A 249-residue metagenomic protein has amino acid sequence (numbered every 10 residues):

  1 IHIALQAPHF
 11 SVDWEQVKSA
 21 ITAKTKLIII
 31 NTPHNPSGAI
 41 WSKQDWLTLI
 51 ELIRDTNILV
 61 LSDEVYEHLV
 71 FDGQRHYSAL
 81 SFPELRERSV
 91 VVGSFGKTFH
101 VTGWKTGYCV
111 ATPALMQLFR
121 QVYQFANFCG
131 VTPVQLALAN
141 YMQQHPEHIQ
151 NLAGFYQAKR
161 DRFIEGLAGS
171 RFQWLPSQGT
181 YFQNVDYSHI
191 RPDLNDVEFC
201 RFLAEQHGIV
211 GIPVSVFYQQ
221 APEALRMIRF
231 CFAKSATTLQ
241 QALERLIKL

Functional and structural regions predicted by a protein language model:
I1-L249: PLP-dependent class I/II
